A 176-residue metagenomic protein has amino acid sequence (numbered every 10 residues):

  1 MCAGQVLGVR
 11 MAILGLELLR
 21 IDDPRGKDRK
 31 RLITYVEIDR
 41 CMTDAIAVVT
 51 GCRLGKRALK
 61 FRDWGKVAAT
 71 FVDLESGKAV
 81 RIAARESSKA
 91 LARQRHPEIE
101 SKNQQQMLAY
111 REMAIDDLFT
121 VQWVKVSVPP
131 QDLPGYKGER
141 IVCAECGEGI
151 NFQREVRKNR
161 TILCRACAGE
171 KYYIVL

Functional and structural regions predicted by a protein language model:
M1-G15: Conserved phosphate/anionic-ligand binding catalytic regions in large, soluble enzymes, centered on
K30-F71: A structural-propensity feature for long, helix-poor, extended segments
S87-A90, R95-A109: Compact, glycine/acidic-enriched structural inserts
F119-Q131, E145-I150: Short Cys/His-rich Zn2+-coordinating modules
P130-R140, Q153-K158: Short, flexible, mixed-charge glycine/proline-rich loop motifs that serve as phosphate/nucleic-acid-contacting
C143-G147, C164-C167: Short cysteine-rich clusters marking metal-coordination/redox-active sites
F152-Q153, Y173-I174: Short, non-ligating residues that shape and space the ligands of small metal-coordination modules and catalytic
K158-E170: Cysteine-rich micro-motifs
